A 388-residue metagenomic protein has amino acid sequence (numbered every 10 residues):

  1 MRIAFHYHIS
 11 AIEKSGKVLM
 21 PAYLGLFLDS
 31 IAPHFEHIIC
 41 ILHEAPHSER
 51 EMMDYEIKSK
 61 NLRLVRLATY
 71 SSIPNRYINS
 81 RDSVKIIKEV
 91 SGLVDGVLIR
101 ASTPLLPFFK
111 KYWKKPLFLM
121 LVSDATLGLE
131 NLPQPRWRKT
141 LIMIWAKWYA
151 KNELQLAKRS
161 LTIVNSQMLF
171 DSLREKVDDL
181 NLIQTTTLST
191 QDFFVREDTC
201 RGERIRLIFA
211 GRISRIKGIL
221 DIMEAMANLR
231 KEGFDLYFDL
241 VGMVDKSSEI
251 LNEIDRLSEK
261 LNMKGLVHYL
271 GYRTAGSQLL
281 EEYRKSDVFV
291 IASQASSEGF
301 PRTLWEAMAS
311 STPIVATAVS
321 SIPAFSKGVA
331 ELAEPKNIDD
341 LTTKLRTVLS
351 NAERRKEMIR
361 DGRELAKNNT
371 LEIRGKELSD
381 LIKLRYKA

Functional and structural regions predicted by a protein language model:
S91, Y272, E281-S286: Short alpha-helical donor nucleotide-sugar binding micro-motif in glycosyltransferases
D95, R284-E298, T312: Acidic donor-binding loop of glycosyltransferase active sites
M143-V195: A short, active-site helix/loop in glycosyltransferases that binds the activated sugar's phosphate group
I205, S214-N228, E249-N252, D339: A conserved mid-protein helix/loop that constitutes part of the nucleotide-sugar donor-binding site
A210, Y237-E253, G271-Y272: Glycosyltransferase donor-sugar binding loop
L251-R273: Nucleotide-activated donor-binding/catalytic signature segment of Leloir-type glycosyltransferases, i.e., the conserved
A309, P313-A316: Short hydrophobic beta-strand element within catalytic cores of glycosyltransferases and related nucleotide-activated
A330-I338, T347-E353: Conserved acidic donor-binding segment of nucleotide-sugar-dependent glycosyltransferases
